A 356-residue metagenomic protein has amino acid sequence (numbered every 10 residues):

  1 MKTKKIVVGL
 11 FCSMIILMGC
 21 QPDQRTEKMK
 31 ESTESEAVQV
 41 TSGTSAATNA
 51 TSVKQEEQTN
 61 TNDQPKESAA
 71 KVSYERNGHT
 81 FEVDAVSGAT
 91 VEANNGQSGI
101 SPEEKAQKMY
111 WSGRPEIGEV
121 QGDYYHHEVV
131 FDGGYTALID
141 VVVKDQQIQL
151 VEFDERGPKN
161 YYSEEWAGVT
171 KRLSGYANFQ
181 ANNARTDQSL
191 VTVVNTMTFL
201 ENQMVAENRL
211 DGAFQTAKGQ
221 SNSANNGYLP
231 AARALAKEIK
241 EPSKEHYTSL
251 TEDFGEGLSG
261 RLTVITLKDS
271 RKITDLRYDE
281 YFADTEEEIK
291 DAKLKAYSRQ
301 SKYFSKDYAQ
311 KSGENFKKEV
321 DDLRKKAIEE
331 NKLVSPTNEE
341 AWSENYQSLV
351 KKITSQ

Functional and structural regions predicted by a protein language model:
M1-V7: Bacterial N-terminal signal peptides that target proteins for export
I16-G19: C-terminal motif of bacterial Sec signal peptides marking the signal peptidase cleavage site
Q21-A50: Short, low-complexity, disordered segments immediately C-terminal to signal peptides in bacterial exported proteins
S42-A69, T90-V91: Post-signal-peptide N-terminal segment of Sec-exported extracytoplasmic proteins
E67-Q121, H127-H246, D253-R261, L267-Q356: Active-site- and interface-proximal helix/loop "cap" or "latch" segments in soluble metabolic and energy-transducing
